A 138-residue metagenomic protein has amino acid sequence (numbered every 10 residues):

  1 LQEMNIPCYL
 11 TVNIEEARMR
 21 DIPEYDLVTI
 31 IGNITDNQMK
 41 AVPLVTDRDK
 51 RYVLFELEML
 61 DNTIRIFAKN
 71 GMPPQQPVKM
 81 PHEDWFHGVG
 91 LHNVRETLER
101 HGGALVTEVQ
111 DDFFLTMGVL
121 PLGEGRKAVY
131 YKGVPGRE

Functional and structural regions predicted by a protein language model:
L1-N5: DHp/HisKA dimerization-phosphotransfer hairpin of two-component histidine kinases
Y9-I31: Conserved short strand/loop->alpha-helix "switch" segment adjacent to the catalytic nucleotide/phosphoryl-transfer site
L10-E16, M59-D61, N70-M72, V109: Heptad-repeat coiled-coil segments of the DHp/HisKA dimerization-phosphoacceptor module
E24-R48, E96-T97: Conserved ATP-binding N-box helix of the HATPase_c
D47-N62: Short beta-strand/loop element within the Bergerat-fold HATPase_c
N62-R95, V119-P121, K127-G136: Glycine-rich/acidic phosphate-handling loop/turn and adjacent ATP-lid/helix of nucleotide-binding kinase/ATPase domains
N93-G103: Conserved glycine-/histidine-rich ATP-lid loop and adjacent helix of the Bergerat-fold HATPase_c
G102-D112: Glycine-rich ATP-binding loops of the HATPase_c
